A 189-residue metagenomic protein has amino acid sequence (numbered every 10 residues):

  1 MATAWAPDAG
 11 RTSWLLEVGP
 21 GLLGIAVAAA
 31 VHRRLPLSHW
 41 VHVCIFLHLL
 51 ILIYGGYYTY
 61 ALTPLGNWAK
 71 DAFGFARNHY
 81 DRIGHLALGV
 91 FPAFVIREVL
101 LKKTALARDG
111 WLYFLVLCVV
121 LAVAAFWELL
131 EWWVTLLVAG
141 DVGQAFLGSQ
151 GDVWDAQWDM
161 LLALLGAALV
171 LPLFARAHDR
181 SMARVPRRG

Functional and structural regions predicted by a protein language model:
M1-V90, F94: "…centered on the first transmembrane helix and the immediately adjacent amphipathic helix/loop
A2, G19-A26, V43-Y54, C118 (+6 more regions): Lipid-exposed faces of alpha-helical membrane segments in multi-pass integral membrane proteins
A2-A4, D71-A72, L112-L115, E128 (+1 more regions): Short hydrophobic/aromatic segments of transmembrane alpha-helices and their interfaces
P7-W14, L62-G66, Y80, A124-A168: Interfacial helix-loop-helix junctions of multi-pass membrane proteins
L23-H32, A87-T104, L136-V142, L161-A177: Membrane-interfacial alpha-helical segments at the cytosolic side of multi-pass membrane proteins
T104-L121: Internal alpha-helical transmembrane segments of multi-pass membrane proteins
A175-V185: Membrane-interface capping segments at transmembrane-helix boundaries
R187-G189: Short, intrinsically disordered terminal tails adjacent to the first/last structured region
